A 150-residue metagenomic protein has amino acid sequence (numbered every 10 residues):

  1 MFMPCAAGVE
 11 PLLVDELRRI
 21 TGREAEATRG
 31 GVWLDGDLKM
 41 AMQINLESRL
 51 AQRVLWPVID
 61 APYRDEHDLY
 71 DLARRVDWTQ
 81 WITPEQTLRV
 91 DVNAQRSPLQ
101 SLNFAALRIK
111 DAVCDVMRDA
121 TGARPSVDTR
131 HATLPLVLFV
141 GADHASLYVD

Functional and structural regions predicted by a protein language model:
M1-L136, A142: Accessory substrate-recognition/RNA-binding modules or partner subunits associated with SAM-dependent
G141-D150: Class I S-adenosyl-L-methionine
